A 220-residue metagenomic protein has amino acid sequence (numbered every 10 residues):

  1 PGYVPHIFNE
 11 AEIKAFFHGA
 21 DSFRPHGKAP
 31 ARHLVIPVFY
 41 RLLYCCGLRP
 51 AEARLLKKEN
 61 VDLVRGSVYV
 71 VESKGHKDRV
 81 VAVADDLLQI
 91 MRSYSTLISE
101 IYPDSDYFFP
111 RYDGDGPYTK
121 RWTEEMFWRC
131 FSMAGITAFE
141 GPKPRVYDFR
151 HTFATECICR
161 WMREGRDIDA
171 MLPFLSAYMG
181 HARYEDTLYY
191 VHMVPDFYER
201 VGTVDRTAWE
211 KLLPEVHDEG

Functional and structural regions predicted by a protein language model:
P1-G220: Conserved catalytic core of the tyrosine transesterase superfamily
